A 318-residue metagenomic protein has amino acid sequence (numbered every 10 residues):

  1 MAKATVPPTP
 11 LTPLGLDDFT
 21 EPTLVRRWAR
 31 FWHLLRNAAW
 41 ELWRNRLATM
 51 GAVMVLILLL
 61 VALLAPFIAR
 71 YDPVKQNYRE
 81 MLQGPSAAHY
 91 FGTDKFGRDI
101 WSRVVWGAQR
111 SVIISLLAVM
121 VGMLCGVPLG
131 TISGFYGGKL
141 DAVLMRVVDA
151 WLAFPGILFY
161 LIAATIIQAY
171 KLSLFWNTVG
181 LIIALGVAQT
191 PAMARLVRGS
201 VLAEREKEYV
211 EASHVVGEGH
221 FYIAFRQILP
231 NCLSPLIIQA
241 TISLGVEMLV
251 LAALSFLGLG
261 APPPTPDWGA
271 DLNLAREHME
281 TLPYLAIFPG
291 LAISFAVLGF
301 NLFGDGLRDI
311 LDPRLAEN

Functional and structural regions predicted by a protein language model:
M1-V127, T131, K139, A153 (+6 more regions): Gly/Trp-centered helix-boundary motif
M54-V55, R103, M145, L161-I162 (+4 more regions): Residue-level recognition of transmembrane alpha-helices in multi-pass small-molecule transporters/permeases
Y90, L124-C125, G134-F135, L140-K207 (+1 more regions): Generic hydrophobic transmembrane alpha-helix motif, especially the helices
R98-I113, L117, G137-M145, L202-E206 (+1 more regions): Amphipathic cytosolic juxtamembrane alpha-helices at the membrane-cytosol interface of multi-pass membrane transporters
I114-A118, S133, V148, L181-A184 (+5 more regions): Alpha-helical transmembrane segments of multi-pass integral membrane proteins
G126-P128, I132, I162, G186 (+2 more regions): Small-residue-rich transmembrane alpha-helices
I132-S133, A163, I167, V197 (+4 more regions): Hydrophobic alpha-helical interface/terminus motif in multipass membrane transporters
G199-Y209, G306-R314: Transmembrane helix boundary and interhelical loop/hinge segments in multi-pass membrane proteins
